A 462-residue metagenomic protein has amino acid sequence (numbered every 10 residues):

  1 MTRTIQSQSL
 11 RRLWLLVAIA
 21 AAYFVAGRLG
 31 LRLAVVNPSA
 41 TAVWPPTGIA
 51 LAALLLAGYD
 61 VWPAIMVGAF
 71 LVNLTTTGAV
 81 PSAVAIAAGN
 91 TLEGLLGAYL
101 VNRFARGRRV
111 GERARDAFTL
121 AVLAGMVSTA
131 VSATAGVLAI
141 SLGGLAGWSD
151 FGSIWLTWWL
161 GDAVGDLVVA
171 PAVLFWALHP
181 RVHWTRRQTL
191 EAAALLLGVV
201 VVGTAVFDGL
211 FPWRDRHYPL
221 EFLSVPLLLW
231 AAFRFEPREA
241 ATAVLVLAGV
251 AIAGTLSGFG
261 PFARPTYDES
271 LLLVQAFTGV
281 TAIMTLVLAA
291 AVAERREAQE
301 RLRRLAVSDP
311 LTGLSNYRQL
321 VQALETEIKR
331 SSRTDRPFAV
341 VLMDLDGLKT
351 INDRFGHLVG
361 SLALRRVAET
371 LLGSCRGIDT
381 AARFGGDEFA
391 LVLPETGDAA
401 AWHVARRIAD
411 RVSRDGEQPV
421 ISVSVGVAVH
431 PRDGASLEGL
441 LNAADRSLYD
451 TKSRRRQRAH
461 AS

Functional and structural regions predicted by a protein language model:
T2-A42, G48-S149, A170-F222, P226-A243 (+2 more regions): Short helix-perturbing small/polar motifs within transmembrane alpha-helices
D162, D309-T312, V341-D344, G386 (+1 more regions): Conserved metal-coordinating catalytic motifs of nucleotidyl cyclase and c-di-GMP turnover enzymes
R303-Q322, M343-G356, L362-R365: Conserved nucleotide-binding and Mg2+-coordinating catalytic segments in signaling enzymes
R330, G373-I378, R407-V420, D450: Short catalytic/binding micro-motifs of nucleotide second-messenger systems
H357, W402-A409, S413, V429-H460: Catalytic-core segments of nucleotide cyclases and related cyclic-nucleotide turnover enzymes
A363-R366, A390-I408: Short helix/loop segment flanking the catalytic signature motif in cyclic-nucleotide metabolism enzymes
T380-R383: A short pre-motif secondary-structure segment
